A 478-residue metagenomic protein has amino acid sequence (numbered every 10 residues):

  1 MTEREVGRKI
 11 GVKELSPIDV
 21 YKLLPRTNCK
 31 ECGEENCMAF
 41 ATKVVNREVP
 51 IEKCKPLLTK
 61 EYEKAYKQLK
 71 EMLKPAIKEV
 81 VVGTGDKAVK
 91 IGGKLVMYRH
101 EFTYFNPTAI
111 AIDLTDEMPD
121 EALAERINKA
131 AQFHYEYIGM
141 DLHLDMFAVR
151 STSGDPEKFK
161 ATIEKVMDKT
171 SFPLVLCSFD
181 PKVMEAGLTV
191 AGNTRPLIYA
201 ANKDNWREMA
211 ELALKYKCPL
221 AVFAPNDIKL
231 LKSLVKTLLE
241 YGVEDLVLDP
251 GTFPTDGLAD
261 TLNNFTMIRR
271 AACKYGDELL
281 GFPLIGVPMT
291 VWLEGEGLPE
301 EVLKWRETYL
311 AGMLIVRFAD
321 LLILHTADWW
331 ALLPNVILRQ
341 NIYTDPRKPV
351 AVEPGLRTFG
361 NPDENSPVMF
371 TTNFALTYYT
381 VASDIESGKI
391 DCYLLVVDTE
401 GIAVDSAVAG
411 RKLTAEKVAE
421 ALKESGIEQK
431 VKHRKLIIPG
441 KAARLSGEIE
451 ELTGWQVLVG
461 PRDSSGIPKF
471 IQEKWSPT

Functional and structural regions predicted by a protein language model:
M1-R8, C29, L279: A broadly conserved sequence feature marking short terminus-proximal activation segments in nucleic acid-centric
E3, N46, A109-L239, E244-K441 (+2 more regions): Conserved mixed alpha/beta catalytic, RNA-binding, or beta-rich assembly cores of soluble enzyme, regulatory
E3-S16, T42-M72: Non-heme iron-sulfur electron-transfer modules
V6-G7, L23-P25, C218-P219: Short beta-alpha connecting loops at secondary-structure transitions that line or flank enzyme active sites
G11-R26, Y62-I127, P354-N361, T478: N-terminal amphipathic alpha-helix/helix-capping segment at the start of soluble metabolic enzymes
P25-K43, E52-P56: Local cysteine-cluster metal-coordination motifs and their immediate loop/turn environment, predominantly Fe-S cluster
